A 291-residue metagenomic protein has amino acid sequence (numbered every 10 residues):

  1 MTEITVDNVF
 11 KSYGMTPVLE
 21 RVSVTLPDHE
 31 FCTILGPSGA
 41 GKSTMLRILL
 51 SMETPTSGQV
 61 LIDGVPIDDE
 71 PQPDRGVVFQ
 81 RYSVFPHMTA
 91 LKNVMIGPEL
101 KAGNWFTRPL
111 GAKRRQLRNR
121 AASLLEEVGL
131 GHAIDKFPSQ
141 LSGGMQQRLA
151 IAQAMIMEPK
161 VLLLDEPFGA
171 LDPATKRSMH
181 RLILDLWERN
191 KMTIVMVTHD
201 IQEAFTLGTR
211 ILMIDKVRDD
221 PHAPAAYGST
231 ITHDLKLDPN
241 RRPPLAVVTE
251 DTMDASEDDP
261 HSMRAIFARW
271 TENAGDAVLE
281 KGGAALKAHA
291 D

Functional and structural regions predicted by a protein language model:
L35-P37: The feature captures the beta-strand-to-loop junction immediately N-terminal to the Walker
L50: Helix-to-loop junction immediately C-terminal to a conserved catalytic motif
G58-E70: Conserved ABC transporter NBD signature motif
V65-P66, M95, E99, R108-A133 (+1 more regions): Conserved ABC ATPase "signature" region
M88-G97, A102-N104: Short coil-to-helix segment of the ABC ATPase nucleotide-binding domain corresponding to the Q-loop/switch region
F137-L141, M145: Conserved ABC ATPase signature
I156-K160: A short, proline-enriched helix->beta-strand linker immediately N-terminal to the Walker B motif in ABC-type P-loop
